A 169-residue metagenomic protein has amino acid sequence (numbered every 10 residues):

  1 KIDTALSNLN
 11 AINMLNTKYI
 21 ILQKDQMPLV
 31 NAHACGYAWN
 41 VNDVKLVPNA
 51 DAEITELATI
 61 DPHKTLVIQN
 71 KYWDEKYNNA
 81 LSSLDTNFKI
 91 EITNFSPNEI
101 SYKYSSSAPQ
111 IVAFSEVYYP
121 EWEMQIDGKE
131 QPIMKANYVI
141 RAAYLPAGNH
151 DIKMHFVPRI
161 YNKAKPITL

Functional and structural regions predicted by a protein language model:
K1-D85, S107, D127: Extracytoplasmic
L6, H63-L169: Active-site-proximal, structured, solvent-exposed surfaces of multi-pass membrane proteins that position macromolecular
